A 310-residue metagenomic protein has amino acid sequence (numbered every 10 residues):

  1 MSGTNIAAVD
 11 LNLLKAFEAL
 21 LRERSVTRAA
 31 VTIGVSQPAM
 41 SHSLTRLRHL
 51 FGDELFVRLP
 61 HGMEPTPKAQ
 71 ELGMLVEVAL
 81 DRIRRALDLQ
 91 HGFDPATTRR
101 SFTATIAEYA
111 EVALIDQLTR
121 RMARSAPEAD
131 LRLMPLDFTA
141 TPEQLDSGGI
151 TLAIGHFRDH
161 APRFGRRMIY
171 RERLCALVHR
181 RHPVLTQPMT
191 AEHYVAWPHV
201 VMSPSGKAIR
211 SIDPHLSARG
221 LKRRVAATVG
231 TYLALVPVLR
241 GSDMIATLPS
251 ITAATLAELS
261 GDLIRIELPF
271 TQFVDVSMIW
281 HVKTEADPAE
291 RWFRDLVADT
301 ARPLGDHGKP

Functional and structural regions predicted by a protein language model:
E18-S36: Short helix-boundary/capping micro-motifs
E23, T32, R46-E54, S125: Residue cluster at the C-terminal edge of the helix-turn-helix DNA-binding motif
R48-P67: A short LG(V/I)-centered, amphipathic sequence patch enriched for acidic residue(s) preceding the LG motif
L50-F51, L72-D94: Alpha-helical linker/hinge and terminal dimerization helices associated with HTH transcriptional regulators
T98-A161, V229: Central regulatory/effector-binding core of bacterial HTH transcription factors
A113-Q117, R180, V195, L263-H307: A late-sequence structural motif
H156, V184-A191, P198-R219, S250 (+4 more regions): Secondary-structure junction motif
P162-M168, E172, G230-K283: Beta-alpha-beta core module
